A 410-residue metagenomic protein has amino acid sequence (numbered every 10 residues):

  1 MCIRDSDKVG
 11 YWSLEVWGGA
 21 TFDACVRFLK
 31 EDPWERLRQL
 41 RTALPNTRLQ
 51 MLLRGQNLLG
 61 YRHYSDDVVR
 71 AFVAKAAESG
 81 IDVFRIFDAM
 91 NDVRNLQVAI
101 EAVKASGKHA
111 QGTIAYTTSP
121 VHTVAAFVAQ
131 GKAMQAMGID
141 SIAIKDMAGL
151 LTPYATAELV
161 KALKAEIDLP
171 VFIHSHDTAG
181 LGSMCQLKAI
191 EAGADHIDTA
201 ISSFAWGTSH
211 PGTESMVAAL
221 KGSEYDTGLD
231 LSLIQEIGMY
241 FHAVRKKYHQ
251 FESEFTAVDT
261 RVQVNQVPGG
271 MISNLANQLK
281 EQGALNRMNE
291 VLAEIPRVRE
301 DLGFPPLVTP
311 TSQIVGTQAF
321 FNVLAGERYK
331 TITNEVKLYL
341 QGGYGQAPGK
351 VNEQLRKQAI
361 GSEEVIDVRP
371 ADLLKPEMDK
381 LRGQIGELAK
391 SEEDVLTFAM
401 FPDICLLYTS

Functional and structural regions predicted by a protein language model:
M1-S6, Y408-T409: Conserved small/polar residues in nucleotide/adenosyl-binding loops
R4-W17, E78-S79: Catalytic domains of carbohydrate-active enzymes, especially glycoside hydrolases
Y11-C25, T256-V262, Q266, G270-S410: Terminal or standalone catalytic/regulatory effector modules within metabolic enzymes and repeat proteins
G18-V98, H109, A115-V128: Active-site beta->alpha loop and helix N-cap motifs at the rims of alpha/beta catalytic domains
N46-L49, S106-A115, I167-D177: Short beta-strand/loop segments at the ligand-binding rim of alpha/beta enzyme cores
I86, I142, G193, M216: Conserved, mostly hydrophobic/aromatic
A129, L181-A192: Catalytic cores of alpha/beta
D195-S209: Glycine-rich phosphate-binding active-site loops on the catalytic face of alpha/beta enzymes
